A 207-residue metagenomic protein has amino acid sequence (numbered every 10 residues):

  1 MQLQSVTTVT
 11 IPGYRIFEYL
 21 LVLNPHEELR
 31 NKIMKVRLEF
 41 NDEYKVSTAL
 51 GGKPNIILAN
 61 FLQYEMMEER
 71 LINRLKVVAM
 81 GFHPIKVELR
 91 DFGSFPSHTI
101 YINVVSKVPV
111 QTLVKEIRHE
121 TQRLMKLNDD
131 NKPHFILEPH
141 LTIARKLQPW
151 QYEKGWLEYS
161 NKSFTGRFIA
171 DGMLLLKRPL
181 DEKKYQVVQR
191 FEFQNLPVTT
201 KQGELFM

Functional and structural regions predicted by a protein language model:
M1-K86, P109-R167, K184-M207: Basic, often amphipathic N-terminal segments
N55, S97-H98: A short small-residue
I100-K107: Short histidine-centered catalytic/ligand-binding loop motif
K177-P179: Residue-level signal for short segments within beta-strands and strand-turn junctions of well-structured beta-sheet
